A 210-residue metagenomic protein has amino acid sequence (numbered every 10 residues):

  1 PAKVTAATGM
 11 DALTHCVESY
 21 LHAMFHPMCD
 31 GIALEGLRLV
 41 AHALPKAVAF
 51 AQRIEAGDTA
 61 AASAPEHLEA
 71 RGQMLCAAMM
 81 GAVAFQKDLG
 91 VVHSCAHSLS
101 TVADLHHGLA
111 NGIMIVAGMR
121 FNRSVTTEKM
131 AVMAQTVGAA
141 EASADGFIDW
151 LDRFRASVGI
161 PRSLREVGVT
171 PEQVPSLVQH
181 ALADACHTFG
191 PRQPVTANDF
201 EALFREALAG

Functional and structural regions predicted by a protein language model:
P1-A2, M24-C29, V116-G118, Q135 (+2 more regions): A ubiquitous short alpha-helical element
P1-K87, R192: Carboxylate- and glycine-rich phosphate/diphosphate-binding segment that chelates Mg2+/Mn2+
D11, H15-E18, H42, C76 (+5 more regions): Generic alpha-helical structural context detector
Y20-H26, D88-L89, F121-E128, G210: Short helix-capping/linker segments at secondary-structure and domain boundaries
G31-E35, L39, E69, Q73-C76 (+5 more regions): Amphipathic alpha-helical interaction segments
G90-G146, D152, E201: C-terminal catalytic subdomain
M130, A134-G210: C-terminal charged capping/lid subdomain of soluble metabolic enzymes
